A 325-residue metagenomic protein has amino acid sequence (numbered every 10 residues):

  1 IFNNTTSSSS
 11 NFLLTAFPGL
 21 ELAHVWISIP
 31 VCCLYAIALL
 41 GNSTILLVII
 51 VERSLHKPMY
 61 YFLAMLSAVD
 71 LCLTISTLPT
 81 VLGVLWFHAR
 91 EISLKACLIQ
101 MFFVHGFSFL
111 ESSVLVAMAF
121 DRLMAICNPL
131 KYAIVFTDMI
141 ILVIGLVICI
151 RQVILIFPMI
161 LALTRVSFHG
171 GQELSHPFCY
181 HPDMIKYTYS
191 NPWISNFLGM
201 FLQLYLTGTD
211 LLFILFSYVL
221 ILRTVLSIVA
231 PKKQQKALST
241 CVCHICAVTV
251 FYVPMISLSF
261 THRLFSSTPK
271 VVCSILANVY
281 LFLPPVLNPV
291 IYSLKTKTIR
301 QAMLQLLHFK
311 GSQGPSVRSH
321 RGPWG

Functional and structural regions predicted by a protein language model:
I1-G325: Transmembrane helical core of 7TM receptor-like proteins
